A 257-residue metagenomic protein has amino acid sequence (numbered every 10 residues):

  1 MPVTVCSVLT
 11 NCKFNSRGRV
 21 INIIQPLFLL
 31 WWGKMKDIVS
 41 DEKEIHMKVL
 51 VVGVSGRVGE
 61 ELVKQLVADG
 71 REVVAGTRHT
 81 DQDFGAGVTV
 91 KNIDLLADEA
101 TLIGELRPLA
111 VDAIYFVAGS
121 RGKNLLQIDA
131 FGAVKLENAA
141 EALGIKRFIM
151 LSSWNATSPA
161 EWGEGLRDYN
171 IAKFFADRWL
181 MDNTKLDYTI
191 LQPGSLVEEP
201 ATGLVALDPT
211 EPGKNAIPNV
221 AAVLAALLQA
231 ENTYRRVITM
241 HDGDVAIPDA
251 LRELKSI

Functional and structural regions predicted by a protein language model:
L27-H46: Short, Lys/Arg-enriched N-terminal segments with co-localized hydrophobic residues within the first ~10-30 amino acids
V49-D69: N-terminal Rossmann NAD(P)H-binding glycine-rich loop of SDR-like oxidoreductase domains
V58-L62, L136, A176, L224: Hydrophobic residues within alpha-helices that form the first helical element adjacent to the glycine-rich loop
E72, H79-T80, S120-N183, T189: Conserved Rossmann-fold NAD(P)-dependent oxidoreductase catalytic core, especially the SDR/UDP-sugar
A75-Q82, S195: Short, polar loop motifs at secondary-structure junctions
D81-A142, Q229: NAD(P)H-binding glycine-rich loop region in Rossmannoid oxidoreductase-like domains and their noncatalytic homologs
E198-I257: Active-site-lining helix/loop region of Rossmann-like oxidoreductase modules
